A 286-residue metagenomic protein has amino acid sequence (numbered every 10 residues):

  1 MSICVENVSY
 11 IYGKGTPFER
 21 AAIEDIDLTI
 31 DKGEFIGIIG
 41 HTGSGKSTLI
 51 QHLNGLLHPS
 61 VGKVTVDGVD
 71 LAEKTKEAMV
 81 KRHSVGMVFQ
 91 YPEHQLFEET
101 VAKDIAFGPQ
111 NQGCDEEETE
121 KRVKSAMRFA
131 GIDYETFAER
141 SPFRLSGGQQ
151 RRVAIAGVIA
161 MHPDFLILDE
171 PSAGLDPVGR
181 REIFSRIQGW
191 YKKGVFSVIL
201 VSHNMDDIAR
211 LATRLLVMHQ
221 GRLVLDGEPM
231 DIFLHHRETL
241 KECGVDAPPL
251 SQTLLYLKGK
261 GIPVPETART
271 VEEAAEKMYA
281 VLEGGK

Functional and structural regions predicted by a protein language model:
M1-S2, I11-D25, T75-E77: A short, flexible loop at the N-terminus of ABC-type nucleotide-binding domains that lies
N54: Helix-to-loop junction immediately C-terminal to a conserved catalytic motif
G62-E73, K81: Conserved ABC transporter NBD signature motif
S141-L145, Q149: Conserved ABC ATPase signature
H162: Conserved catalytic motifs of ABC-family nucleotide-binding domains
L166-D169: Catalytic Walker B motif of ABC-type/P-loop ATPase nucleotide-binding domains
